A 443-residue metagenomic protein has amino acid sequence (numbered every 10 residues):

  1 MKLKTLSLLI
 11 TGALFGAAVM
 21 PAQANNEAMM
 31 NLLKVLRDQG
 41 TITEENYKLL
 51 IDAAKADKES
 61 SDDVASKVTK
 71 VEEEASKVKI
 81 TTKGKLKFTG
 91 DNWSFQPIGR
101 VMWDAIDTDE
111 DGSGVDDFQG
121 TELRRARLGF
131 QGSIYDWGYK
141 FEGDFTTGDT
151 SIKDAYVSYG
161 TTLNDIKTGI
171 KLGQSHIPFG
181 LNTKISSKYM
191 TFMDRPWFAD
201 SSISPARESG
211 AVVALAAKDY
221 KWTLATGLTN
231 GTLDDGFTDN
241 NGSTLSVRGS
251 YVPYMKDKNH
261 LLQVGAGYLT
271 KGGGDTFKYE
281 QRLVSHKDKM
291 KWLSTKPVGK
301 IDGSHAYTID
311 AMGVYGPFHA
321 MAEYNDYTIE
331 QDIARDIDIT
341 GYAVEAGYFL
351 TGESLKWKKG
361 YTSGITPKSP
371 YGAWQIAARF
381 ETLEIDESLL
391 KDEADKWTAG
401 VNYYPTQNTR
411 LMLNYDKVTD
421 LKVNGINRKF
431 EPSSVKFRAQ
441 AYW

Functional and structural regions predicted by a protein language model:
M1-L8: Bacterial N-terminal signal peptides that target proteins for export
L8-G16, M20-R100, L355-K359: N-terminal periplasmic/intermembrane-space "pro-region" immediately following the signal or transit peptide
A54-K55, D149, E330: Short secondary-structure boundary/hinge segments and terminal tails
K83-G273, A343, Y348-K368, Q375-A377 (+1 more regions): Outer membrane beta-barrel
G114-V115, Y159, H260, Y268 (+1 more regions): Outer-membrane beta-barrel pore domains
